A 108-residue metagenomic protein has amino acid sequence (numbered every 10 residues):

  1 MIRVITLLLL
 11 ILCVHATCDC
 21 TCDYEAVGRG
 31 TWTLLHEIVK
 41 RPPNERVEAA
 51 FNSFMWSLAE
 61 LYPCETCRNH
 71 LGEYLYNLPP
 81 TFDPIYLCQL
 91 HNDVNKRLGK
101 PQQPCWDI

Functional and structural regions predicted by a protein language model:
I2-I108: Aromatic-rich, lipid-facing transmembrane alpha helices and their immediate juxtamembrane interface loops in integral
